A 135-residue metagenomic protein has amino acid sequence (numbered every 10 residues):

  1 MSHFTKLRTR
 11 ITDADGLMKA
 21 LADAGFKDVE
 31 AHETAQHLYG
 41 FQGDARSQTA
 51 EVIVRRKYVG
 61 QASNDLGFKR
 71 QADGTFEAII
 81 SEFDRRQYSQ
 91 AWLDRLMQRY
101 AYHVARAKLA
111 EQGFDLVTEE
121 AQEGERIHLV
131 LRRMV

Functional and structural regions predicted by a protein language model:
M1-V135: Interaction-mediating elements
